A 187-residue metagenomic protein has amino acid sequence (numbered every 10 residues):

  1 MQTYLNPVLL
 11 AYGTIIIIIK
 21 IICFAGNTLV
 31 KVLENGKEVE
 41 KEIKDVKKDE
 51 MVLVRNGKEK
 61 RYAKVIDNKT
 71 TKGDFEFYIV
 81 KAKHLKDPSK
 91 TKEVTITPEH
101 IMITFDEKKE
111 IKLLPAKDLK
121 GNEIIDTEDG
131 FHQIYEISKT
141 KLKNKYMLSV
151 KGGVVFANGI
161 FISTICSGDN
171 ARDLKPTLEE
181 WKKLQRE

Functional and structural regions predicted by a protein language model:
L5-E187: HINT/intein-family self-processing domains that catalyze protein splicing or autoproteolytic maturation of precursor
